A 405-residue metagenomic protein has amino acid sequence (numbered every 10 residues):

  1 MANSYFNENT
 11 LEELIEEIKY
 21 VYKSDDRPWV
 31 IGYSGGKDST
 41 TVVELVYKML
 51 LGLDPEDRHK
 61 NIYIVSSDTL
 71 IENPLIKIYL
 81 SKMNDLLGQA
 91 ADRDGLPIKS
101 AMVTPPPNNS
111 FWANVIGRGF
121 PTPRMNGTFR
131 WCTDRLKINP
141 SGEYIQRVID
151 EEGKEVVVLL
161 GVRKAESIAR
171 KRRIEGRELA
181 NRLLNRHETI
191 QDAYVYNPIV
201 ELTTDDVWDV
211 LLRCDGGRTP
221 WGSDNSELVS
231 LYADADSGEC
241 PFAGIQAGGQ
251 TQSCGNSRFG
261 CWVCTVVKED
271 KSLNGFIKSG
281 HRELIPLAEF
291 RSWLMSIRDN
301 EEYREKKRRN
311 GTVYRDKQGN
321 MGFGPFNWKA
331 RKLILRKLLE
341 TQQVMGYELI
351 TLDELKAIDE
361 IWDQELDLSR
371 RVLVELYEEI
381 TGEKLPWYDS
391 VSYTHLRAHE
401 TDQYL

Functional and structural regions predicted by a protein language model:
M1-V30, K37-R397, L405: Nucleotide-activated chemistry modules centered on ATP-dependent adenylation/adenylyltransferase
